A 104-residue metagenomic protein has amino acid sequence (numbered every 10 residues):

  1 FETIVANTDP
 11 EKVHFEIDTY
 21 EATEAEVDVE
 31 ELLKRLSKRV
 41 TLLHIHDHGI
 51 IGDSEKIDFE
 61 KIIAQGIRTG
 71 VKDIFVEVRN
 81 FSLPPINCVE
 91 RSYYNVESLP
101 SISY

Functional and structural regions predicted by a protein language model:
F1-I17, E21-Y104: Histidine-acidic metal/acid-base catalytic patches
